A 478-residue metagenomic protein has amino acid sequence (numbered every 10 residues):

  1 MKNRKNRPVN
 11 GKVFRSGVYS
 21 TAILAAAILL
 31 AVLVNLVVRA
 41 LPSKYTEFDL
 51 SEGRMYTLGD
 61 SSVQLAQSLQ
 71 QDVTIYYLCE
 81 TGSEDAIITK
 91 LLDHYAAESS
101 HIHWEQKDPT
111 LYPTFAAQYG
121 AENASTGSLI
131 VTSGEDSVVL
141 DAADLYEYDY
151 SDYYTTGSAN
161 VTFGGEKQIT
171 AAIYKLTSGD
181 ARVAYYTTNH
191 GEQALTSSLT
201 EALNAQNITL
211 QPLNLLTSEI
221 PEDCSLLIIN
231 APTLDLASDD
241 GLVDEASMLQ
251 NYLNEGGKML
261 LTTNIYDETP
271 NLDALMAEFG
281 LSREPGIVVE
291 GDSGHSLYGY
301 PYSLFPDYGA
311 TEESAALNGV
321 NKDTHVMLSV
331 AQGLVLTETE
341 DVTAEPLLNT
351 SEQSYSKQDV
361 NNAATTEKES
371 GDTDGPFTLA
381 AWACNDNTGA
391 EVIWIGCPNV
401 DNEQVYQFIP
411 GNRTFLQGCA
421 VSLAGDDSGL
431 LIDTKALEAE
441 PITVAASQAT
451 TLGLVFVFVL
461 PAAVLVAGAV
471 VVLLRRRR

Functional and structural regions predicted by a protein language model:
K2-R478: Short, surface-exposed patches at the edges or C-terminal ends of soluble domains, predominantly
